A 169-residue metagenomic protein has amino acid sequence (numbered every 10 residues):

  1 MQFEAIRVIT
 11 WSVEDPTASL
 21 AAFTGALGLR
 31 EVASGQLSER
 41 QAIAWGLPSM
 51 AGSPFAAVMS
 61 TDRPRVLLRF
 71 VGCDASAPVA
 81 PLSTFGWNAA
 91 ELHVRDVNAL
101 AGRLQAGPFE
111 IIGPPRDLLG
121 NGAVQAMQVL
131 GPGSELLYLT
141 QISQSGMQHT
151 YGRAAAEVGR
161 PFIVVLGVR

Functional and structural regions predicted by a protein language model:
M1-Q2, W11, S34, V66-R69 (+2 more regions): Vicinal oxygen chelate
A5, G52, T84-G86, A123 (+1 more regions): Exposed loop/turn and edge beta-strand positions of beta-sandwich/beta-sheet ligand-binding modules
R7-I9: Internal, well-ordered domain-core segments that constitute the primary functional module of diverse proteins
W11-R63, A99, A106, D117-G122 (+2 more regions): Core segments of cupin and vicinal oxygen chelate
R40-A44, S76-V79, G146-T150: A short, acidic/glycine-rich surface segment
S49, A57, A75-T84, R95: Post-signal peptide N-terminal segment of secreted/secretory-pathway proteins
S60-G72, W87: Extended catalytic-interface subdomain
F70-G72, S76, E110, G167-R169: Long compositionally biased, domain-poor regions of proteins
